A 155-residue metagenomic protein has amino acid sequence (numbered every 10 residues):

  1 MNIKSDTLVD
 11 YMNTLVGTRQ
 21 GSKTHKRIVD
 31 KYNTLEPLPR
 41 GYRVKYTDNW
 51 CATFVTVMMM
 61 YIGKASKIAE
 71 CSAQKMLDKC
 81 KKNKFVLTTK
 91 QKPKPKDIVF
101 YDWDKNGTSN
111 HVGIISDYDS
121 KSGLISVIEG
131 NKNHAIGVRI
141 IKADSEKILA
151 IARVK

Functional and structural regions predicted by a protein language model:
M1-K64: N-terminal capping segments
N2-D6, A65-G137: ...with weaker cross-activation on analogous glycine-rich loops/strands in unrelated enzymes
V9, I125, L149: A broad, low-specificity signal marking well-ordered, structured residues that form hydrophobic/aromatic
Y11-L15, M76-N83, V154: Residues that form generic nucleotide/phosphate-binding pockets
V138-A143: Generic detection of short hydrophobic beta-strand segments and adjacent strand-loop junctions
E146-K155: Low-complexity, Gly/Ser/Thr/Pro-rich intrinsically disordered linker/tail segments
